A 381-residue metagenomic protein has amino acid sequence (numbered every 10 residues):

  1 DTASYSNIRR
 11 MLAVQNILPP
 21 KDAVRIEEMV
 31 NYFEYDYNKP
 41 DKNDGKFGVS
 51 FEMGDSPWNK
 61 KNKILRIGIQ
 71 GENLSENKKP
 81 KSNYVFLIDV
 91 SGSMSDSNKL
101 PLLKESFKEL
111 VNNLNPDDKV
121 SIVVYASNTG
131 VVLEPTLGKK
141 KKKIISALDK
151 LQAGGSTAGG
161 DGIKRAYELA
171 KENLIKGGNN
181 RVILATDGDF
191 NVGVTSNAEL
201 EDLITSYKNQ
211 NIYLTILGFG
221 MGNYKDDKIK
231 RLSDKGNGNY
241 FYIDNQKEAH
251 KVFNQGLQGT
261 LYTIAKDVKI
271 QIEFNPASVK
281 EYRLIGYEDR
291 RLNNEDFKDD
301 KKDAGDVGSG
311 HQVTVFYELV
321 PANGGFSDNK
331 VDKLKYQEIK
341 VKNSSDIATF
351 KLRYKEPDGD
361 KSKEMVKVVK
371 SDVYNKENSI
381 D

Functional and structural regions predicted by a protein language model:
D1-M11, N16-A23, Y37-E52, P57-L65 (+6 more regions): An acidic, Ser/Thr-enriched
R25, A158, S196, N378-D381: Secondary-structure junction/capping motif
E27-Y37: Short, structured protein-protein interaction patches enriched in aromatics and acidic/basic residues, typified by
N43, F47-V268, E288, E295 (+1 more regions): Exposed acidic/Ser/Thr-rich ligand/metal-binding surfaces
